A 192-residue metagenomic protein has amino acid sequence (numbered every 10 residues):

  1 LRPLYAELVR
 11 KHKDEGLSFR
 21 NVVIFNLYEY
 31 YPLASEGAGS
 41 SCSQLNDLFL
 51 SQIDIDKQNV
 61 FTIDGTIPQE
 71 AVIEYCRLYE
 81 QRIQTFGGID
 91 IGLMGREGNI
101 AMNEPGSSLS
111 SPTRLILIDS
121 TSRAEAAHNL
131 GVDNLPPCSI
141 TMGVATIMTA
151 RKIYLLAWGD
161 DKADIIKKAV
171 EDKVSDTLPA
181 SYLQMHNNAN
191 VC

Functional and structural regions predicted by a protein language model:
L1-D14: Glycine-rich N-terminal segment of FAD-binding domains in flavoprotein oxidoreductases, spanning the beta-loop-helix
L1-L4, Y79-P105: A glycine-rich beta-strand to alpha-helix segment that forms a phosphate/ribose-binding loop at ligand/cofactor sites
L8-K11, G106-L109, V170-V174: Short, solvent-exposed amphipathic alpha-helical segments in soluble enzyme and RNA/protein-processing domains
K11-V23, I53-D54, T146-A150, L183-N187: Short, conserved loop/helix-junction motifs that constitute active-site signature segments in enzyme catalytic cores
G16-I91: Ligand-binding beta-strand-loop-alpha-helix segment within the catalytic cores of soluble metabolic enzymes
I67-A71, L130-P136, A169-E171: Short, flexible loop segments at the rims of nucleotide/cofactor-binding pockets, characterized by
G98-V144: Class I SAM-dependent methyltransferase SAM-binding "motif I" and its flanking Rossmann-like core
A145, T149-C192: ATP/nucleoside-binding phosphotransfer catalytic cores, i.e., glycine-rich phosphate-binding loops
